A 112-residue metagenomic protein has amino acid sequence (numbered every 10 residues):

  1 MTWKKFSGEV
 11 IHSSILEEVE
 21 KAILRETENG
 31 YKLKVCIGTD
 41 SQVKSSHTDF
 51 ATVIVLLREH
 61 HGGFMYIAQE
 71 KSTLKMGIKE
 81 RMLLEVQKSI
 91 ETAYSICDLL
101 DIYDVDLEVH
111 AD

Functional and structural regions predicted by a protein language model:
M1-C36: Basic, amphipathic N-terminal segments that precede the first structured/catalytic domain
S14, D49, L84-Q87: Conserved active-site and cofactor/substrate-binding residues in soluble primary-metabolism enzymes
E28-Y31, L100-D106: Short helix-terminating capping/connector loops at secondary-structure junctions
Y31-H47, S72-L84: Short charge-dense sequence patches
C36-T39, E108-D112: Short glycine-rich or small-residue beta-strand-to-loop segments that form or flank ligand, phosphate, metal/Fe-S
I37-G38, K44-A68: Acidic, metal-ligating active-site segments
M65, E70-K71, L107-V109: Generic structural motif
S72-I102: Acidic helix/loop or adjacent segment enriched in Glu/Asp that either coordinates divalent metal
